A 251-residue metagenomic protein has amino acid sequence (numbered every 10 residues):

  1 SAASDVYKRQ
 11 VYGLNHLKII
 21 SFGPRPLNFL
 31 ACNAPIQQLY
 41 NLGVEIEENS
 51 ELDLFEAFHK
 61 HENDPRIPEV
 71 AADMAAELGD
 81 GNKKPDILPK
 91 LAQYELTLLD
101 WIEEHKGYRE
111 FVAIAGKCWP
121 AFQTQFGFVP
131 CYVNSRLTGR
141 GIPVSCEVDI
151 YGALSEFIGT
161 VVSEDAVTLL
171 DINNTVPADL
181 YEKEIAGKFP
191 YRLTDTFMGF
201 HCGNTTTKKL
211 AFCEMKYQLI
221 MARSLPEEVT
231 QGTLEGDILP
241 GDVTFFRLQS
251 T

Functional and structural regions predicted by a protein language model:
A2-Y7: Short, small-residue-biased leader/transition segments that mark boundaries at the very start of proteins
K8-V11, P35-I36, F157-I158: A generic local secondary-structure boundary/capping motif
R9-H16, H105: Glycine-rich phosphate/diphosphate-binding loops that line cofactor/substrate pockets in enzymes
I20-N41, E45-E69, A75-A76, G81-L137 (+1 more regions): Domain-scale recognition of functional cores that engage charged ligands
A92-T251: Anaerobic metallocofactor- and corrinoid-dependent redox/one-carbon enzyme cores, especially those from methanogenesis
